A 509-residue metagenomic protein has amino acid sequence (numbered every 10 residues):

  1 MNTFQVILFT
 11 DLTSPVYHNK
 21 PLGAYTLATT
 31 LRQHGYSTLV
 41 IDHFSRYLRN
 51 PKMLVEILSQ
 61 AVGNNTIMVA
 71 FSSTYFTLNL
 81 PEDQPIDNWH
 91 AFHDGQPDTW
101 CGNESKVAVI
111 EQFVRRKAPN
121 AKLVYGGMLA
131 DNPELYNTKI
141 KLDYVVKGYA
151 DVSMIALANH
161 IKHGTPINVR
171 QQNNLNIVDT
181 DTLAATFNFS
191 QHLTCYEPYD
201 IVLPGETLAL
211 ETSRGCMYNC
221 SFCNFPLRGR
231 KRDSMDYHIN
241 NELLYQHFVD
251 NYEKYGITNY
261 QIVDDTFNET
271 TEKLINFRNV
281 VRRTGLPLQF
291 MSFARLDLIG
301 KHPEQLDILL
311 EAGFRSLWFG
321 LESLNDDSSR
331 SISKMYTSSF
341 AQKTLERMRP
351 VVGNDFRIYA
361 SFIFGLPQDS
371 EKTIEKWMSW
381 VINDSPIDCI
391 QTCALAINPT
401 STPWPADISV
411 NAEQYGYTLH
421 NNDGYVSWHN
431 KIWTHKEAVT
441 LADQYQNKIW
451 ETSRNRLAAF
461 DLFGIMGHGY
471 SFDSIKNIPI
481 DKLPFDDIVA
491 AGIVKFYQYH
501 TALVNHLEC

Functional and structural regions predicted by a protein language model:
M1-F9, S59-T66, F113, N120 (+1 more regions): Radical SAM enzyme core and accessory elements
N2-H247, K254-G256: Acidic, low-complexity intrinsically disordered segments
S45-L48, R295-D297, E322-S333, M348-T373 (+3 more regions): Conserved strand-turn element in the central/C-terminal portion of the radical SAM core barrel that lines
R116-Y125, P287-Q289, D355-Y359: Short beta-strand/loop segments at the ligand-binding rim of alpha/beta enzyme cores
E134-K139, Q368-I382: Catalytic cores of alpha/beta
K141-L142, L310-S316, P386-I387: Glycine-enriched alpha-helix->loop->beta-strand junction motifs that scaffold or abut catalytic
A185-D355, F364, S379: Radical SAM [4Fe-4S] cluster-binding motif and immediate context
